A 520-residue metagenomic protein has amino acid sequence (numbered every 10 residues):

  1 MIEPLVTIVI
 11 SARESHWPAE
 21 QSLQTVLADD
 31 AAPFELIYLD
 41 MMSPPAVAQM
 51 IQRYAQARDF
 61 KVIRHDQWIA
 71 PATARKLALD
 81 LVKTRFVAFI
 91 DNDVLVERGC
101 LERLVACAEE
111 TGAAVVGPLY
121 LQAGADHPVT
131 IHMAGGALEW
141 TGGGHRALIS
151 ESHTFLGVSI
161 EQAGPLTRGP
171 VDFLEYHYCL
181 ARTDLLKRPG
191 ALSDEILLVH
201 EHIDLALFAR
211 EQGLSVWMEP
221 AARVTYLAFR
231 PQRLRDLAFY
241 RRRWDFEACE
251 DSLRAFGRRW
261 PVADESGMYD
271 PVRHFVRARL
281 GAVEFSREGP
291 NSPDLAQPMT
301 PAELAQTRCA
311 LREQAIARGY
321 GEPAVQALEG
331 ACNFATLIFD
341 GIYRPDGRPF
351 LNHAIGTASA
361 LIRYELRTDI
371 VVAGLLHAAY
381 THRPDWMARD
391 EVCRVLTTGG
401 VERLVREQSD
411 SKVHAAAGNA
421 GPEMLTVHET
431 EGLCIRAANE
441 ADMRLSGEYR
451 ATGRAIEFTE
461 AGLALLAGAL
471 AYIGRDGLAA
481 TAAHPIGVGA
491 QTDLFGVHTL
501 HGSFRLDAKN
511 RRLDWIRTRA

Functional and structural regions predicted by a protein language model:
Q24-P33: Short, acidic, metal-binding catalytic loop of nucleotide-sugar glycosyltransferases
Y38-Q49: A conserved acidic beta->alpha catalytic loop
H65-V82: Glycine-rich, basic loop-to-helix element that forms the pyrophosphate-binding segment of sugar-nucleotide handling
V87: Short aromatic/hydrophobic "clamp" motif used to bind/position activated sugar donors
L95, V171-C179, T183, K187-T225: Donor nucleotide-sugar recognition loop
G99-H145: Conserved donor NDP-sugar-binding/catalytic core segment of glycosyltransferases
A114, G124, G136-P170, E175 (+3 more regions): C-terminal, non-catalytic tails of nucleotide-sugar-dependent glycosyltransferases
N291-A520: Active-site helical microenvironments for divalent-metal-assisted chemistry
